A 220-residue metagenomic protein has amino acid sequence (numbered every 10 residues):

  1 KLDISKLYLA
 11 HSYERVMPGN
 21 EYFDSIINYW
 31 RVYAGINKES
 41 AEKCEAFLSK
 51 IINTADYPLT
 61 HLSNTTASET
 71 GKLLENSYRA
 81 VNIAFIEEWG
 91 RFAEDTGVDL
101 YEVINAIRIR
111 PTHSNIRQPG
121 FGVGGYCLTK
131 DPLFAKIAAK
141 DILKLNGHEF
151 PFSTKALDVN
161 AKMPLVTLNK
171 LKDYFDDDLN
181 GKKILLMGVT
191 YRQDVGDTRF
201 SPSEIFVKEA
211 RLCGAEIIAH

Functional and structural regions predicted by a protein language model:
K1-H220: Structural/interface elements that position substrates and couple domains in central-metabolism enzymes
